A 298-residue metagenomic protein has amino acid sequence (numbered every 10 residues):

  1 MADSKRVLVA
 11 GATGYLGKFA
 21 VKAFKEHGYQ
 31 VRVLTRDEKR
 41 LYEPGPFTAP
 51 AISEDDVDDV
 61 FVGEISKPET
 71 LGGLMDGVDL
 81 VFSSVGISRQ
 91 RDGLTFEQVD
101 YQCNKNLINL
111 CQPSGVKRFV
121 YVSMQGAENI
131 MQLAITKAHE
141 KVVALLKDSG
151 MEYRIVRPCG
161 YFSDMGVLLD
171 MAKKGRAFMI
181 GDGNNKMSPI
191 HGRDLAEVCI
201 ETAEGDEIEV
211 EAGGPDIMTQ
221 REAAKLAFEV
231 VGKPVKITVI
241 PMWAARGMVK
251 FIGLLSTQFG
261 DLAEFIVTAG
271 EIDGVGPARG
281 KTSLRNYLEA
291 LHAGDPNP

Functional and structural regions predicted by a protein language model:
K5-Y29, T35: N-terminal Rossmann NAD(P)H-binding glycine-rich loop of SDR-like oxidoreductase domains
K39-E43, T48-N106, L110-P113, E128: NAD(P)H-binding glycine-rich loop region in Rossmannoid oxidoreductase-like domains and their noncatalytic homologs
I87-K173: Glycine-/Pro-rich loop/turn segments that contact NAD(P) or position catalytic residues in Rossmann-like domains
C103, G181-T202, I208: Substrate-positioning beta->alpha
S163-D170, E201-V210, K233-V235: Glycine/proline-rich active-site loop of Rossmann-fold NAD(P)-dependent oxidoreductases
I180-N185, V210-I217, F228-G232, I240 (+1 more regions): Glycine-rich Rossmann NAD(P)(H)-binding loop
E222-E271: Terminal hydrophobic/aromatic helix or amphipathic segment near a protein terminus
A269-P298: Amphipathic terminal alpha-helices
